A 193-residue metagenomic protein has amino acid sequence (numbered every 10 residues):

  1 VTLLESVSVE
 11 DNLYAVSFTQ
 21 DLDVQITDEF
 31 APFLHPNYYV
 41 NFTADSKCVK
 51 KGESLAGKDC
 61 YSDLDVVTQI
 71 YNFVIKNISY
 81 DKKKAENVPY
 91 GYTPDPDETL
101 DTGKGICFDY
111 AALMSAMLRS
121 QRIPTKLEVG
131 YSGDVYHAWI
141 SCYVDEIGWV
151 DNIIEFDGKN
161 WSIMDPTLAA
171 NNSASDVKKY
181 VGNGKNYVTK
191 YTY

Functional and structural regions predicted by a protein language model:
V1-P32: Beta-strand-enriched, solvent-exposed domains that form extended recognition/catalytic surfaces
L3-E5, I70, L118, I140: Generic structural signal marking isolated hydrophobic packing positions within regular secondary structure
F18, F30-F33, F42, F73 (+2 more regions): Phenylalanine-focused residue identity feature
P36-D101, G158-K159, M164-A169, V177-Y193: Secondary-structure boundary elements
V66-I70, G103-L118: Active-site nucleophilic cysteine motif
A85-E86, T93, K104, L127-D134: Catalytic cysteine-centered active-site loop
D109-Y193: Hydrophobic/aromatic-rich core segments of domains that either
